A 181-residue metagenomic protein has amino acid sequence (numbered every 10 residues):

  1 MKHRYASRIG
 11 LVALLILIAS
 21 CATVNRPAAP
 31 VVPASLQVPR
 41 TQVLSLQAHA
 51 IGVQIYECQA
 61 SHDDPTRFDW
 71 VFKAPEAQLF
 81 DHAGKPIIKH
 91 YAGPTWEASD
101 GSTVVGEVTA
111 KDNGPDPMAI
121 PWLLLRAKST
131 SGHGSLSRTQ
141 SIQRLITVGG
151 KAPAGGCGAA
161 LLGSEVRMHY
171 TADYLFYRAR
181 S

Functional and structural regions predicted by a protein language model:
K2-G10: Bacterial N-terminal signal peptides that target proteins for export
L14-L15, I51: Residue-level signal for mature regions of secreted extracellular proteins and peptides
L17-S20: C-terminal motif of bacterial Sec signal peptides marking the signal peptidase cleavage site
A22-V24: Bacterial signal peptide processing site
R26-Q54, H62-S181: Primary mode marks residue(s) on the alpha4-beta5-alpha5 output face of response regulator receiver
